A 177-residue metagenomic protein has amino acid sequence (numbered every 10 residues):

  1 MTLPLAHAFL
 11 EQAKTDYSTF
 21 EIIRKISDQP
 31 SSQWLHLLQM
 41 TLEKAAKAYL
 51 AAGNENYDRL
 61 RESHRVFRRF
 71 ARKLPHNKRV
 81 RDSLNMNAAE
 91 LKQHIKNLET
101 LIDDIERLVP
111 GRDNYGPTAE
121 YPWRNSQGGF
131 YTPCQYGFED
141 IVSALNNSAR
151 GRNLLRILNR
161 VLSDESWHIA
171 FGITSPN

Functional and structural regions predicted by a protein language model:
M1-M40, Y49-L60: Charged alpha-helical initiation segments
M1-P4, L50, N54-N177: Long, charged low-complexity segments
